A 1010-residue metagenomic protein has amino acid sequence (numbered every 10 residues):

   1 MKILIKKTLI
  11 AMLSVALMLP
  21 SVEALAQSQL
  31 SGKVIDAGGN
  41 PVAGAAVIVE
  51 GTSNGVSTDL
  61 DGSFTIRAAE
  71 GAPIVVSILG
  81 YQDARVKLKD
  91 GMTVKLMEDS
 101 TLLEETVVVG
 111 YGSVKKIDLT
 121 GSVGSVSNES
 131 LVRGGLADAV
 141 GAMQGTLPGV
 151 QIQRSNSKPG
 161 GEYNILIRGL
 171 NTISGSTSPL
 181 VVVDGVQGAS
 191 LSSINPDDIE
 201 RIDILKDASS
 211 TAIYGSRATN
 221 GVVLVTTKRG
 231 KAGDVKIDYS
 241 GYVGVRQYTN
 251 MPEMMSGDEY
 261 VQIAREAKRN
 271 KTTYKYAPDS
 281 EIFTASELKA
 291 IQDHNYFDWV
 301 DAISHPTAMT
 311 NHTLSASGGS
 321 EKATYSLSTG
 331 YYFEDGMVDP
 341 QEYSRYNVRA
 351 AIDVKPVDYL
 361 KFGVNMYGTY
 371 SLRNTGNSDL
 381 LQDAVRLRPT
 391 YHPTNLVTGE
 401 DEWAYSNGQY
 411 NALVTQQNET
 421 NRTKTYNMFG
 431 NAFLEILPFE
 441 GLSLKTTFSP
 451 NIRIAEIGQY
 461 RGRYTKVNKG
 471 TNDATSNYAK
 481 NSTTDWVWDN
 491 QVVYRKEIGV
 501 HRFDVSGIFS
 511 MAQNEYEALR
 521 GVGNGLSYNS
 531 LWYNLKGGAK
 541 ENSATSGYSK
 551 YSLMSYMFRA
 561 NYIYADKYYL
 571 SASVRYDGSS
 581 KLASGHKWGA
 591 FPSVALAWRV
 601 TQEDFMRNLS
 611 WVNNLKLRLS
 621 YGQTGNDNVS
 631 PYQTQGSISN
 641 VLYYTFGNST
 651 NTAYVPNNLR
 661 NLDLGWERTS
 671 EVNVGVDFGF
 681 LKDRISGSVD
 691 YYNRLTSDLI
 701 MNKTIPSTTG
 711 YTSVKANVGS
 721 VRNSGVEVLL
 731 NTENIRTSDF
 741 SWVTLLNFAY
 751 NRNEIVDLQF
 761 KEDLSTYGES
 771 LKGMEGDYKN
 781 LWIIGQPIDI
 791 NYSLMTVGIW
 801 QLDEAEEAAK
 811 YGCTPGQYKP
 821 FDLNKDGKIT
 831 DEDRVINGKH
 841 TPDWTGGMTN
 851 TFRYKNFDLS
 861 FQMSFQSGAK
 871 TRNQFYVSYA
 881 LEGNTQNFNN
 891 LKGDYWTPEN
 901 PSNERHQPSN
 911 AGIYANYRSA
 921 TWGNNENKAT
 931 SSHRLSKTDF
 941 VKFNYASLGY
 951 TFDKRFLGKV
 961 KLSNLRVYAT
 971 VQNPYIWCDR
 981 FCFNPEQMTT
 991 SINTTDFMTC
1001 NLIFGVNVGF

Functional and structural regions predicted by a protein language model:
M1-R349, V354, K361-Y367, T398 (+8 more regions): Short, small/polar-rich motifs associated with maturation and membrane association, primarily at protein termini
V47, V76, V181, K496 (+3 more regions): Short aromatic-centered micro-motifs
K116-I117, I213-G215, G233-D234, Y248-N250 (+5 more regions): Switch/connector loops and helix/strand junctions flanking conserved nucleotide-binding motifs in nucleotide-processing
L131, S178, T310, R345 (+6 more regions): Extracellular/periplasmic, surface-exposed regions of secreted and cell-surface proteins
D238-Q292, A716, E733-K839, A880-L881 (+1 more regions): Conserved small-residue
S579, Q866-R966: Extracytoplasmic gating/loop element in the C-terminal half of outer-membrane beta-barrel translocons and assembly
G827-E832, I836-H840, E926-T938: Amphipathic, heptad-repeat alpha-helical segments used for oligomerization and assembly
N837-Q874: Glycine-rich, aromatic-lined ligand/substrate-binding cores of catalytic and carbohydrate-binding domains
